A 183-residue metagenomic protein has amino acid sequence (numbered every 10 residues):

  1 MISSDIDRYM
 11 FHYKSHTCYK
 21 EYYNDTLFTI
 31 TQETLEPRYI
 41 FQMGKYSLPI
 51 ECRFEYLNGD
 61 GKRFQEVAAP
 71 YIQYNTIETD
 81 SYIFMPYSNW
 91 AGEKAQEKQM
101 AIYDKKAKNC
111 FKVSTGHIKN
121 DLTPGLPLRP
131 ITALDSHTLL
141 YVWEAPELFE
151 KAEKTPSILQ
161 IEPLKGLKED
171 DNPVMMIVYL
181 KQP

Functional and structural regions predicted by a protein language model:
M1-E21, F64-S81, L128-S136, L180-K181: Structural signature of eukaryotic scaffold interfaces centered on beta-propeller domains
F11-H12, E21, Q42, I102-K105: Acidic/polar residues at beta-strand termini and the immediately following turn/coil
C18, W90-E93, L164-K168: Short consensus segments that form the blades of beta-propeller domains, in both extracellular/periplasmic
Y19-Y23, M85-A91, V142-P146: Beta-strand C-termini and the immediately following turn/loop, strongest in propeller blades
N24-I30, E97-N109, L164-L180: Beta-propeller blade signature
P37-A68, D104-H137, F149-E150: Conserved blade-ending motifs and adjacent loop-strand segments that build the rim/top face of beta-propeller domains
P70-T123: C-terminal structural cap/anchor segments
T132-P183: Blade-level signature of beta-propeller repeat domains, shared across WD40, Kelch, NHL, RCC1 and BNR/Asp-box propellers
